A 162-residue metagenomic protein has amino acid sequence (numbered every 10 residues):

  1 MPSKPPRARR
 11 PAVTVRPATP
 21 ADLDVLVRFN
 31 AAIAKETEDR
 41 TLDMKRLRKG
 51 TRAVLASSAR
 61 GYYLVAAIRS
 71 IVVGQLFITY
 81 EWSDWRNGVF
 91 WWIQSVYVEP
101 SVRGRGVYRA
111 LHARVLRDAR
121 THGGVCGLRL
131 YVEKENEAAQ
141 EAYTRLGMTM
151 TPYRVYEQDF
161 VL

Functional and structural regions predicted by a protein language model:
T14-R28, D39: A short beta-loop-alpha structural element at the N-terminal edge of CoA-dependent acyl/N-acetyltransferase catalytic
A31-A53: Conserved GNAT-fold acetyl-CoA-binding loop/helix
A53-V65: A short helix-loop-beta-strand connector motif used in the catalytic cores of GNAT acetyltransferases and, in some
Y63-V65, I71-Y80: Conserved beta-strand in the GNAT
A66, G104-R109: Glycine-rich acyl-CoA binding loop
E99, A110-C126: Conserved acyl-CoA
R109, K134-P152: Conserved active-site alpha-helix within GNAT-family acetyltransferase domains
L128-A139, E157-V161: Conserved beta-strand-loop-alpha-helix junction that forms the acyl-donor binding cleft
